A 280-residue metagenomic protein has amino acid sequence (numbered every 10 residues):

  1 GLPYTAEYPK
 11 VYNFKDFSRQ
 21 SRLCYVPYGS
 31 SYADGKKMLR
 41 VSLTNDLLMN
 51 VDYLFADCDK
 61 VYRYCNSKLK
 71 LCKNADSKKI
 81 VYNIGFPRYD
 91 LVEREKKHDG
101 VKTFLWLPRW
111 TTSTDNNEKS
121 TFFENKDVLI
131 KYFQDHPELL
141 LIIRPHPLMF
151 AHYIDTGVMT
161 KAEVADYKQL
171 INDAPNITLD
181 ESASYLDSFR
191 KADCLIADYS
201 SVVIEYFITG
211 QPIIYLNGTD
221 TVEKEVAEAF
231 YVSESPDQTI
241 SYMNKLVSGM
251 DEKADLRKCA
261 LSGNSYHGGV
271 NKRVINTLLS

Functional and structural regions predicted by a protein language model:
G1, D52, K102, R190-D193: Conserved acidic residues
G1-L91: Active-site and donor-binding regions of nucleotide-sugar-utilizing enzymes
L2, A56, A197-D198, S233: Short beta-strand scaffold positions
C24-Y25, D180-K224: A donor-sugar binding/catalytic signature common to diverse glycosyltransferases and related nucleotide-sugar
F86-A165, Y266-K272: Conserved catalytic-core segment of nucleotide-activated headgroup transferases in glycan assembly
G157-E181: Nucleotide-activated donor-binding/catalytic signature segment of Leloir-type glycosyltransferases, i.e., the conserved
V222-N244: Change "using UDP/GDP/dTDP sugars" to "using nucleotide sugars
D237, S241-S280: C-terminal amphipathic helix plus adjacent low-complexity, charged tail appended to glycosyltransferase catalytic
